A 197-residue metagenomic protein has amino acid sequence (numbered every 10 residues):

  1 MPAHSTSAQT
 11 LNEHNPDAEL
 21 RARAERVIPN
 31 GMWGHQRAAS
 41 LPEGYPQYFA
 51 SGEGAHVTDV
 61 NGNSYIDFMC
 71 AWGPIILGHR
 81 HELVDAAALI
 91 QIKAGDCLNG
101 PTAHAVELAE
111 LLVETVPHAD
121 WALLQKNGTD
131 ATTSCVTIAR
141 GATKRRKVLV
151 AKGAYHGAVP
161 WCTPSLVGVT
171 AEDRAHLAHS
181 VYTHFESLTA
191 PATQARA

Functional and structural regions predicted by a protein language model:
M1-H118: N-terminal glycine-rich, Lys/His-bearing helix-loop that initiates the first secondary-structure elements of many
E107-R196: PLP-dependent aspartate aminotransferase-fold enzymes
